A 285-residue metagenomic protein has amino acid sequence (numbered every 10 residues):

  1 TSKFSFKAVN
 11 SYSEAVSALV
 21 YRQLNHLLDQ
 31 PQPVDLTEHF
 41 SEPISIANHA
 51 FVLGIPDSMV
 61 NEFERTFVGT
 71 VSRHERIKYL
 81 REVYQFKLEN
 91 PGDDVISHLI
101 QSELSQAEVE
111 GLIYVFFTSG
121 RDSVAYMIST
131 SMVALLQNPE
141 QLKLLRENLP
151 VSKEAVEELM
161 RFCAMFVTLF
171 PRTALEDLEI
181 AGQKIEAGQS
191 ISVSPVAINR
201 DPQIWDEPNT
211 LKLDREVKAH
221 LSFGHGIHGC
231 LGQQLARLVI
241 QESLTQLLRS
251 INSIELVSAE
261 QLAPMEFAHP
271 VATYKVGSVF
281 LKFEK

Functional and structural regions predicted by a protein language model:
T1-K285: Cytochrome P450
